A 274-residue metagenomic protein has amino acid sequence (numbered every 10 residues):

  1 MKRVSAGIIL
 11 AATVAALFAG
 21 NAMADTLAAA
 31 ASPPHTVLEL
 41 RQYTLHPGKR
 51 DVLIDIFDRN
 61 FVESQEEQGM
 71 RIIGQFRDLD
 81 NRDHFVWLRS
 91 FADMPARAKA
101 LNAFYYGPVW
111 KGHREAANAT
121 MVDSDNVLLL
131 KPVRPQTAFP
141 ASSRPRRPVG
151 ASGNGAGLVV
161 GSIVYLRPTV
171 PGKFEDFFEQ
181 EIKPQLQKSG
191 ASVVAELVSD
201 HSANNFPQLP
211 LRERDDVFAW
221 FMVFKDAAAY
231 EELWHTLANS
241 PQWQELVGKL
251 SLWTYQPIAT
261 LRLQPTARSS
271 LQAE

Functional and structural regions predicted by a protein language model:
M1-A11: Bacterial N-terminal signal peptides that target proteins for export
D25-Y43, G48: Short N-terminal segments immediately surrounding and downstream of signal-peptide cleavage
T26-P34, D55-R77, N81, S90-V133 (+3 more regions): An amphipathic, aromatic/His-enriched active-site/gating alpha helix that lines ligand/cofactor pockets
L40-T44, V52, R134-F206, R212-A227 (+1 more regions): Surface-exposed interaction/gating patches
D80-D83, A203: Short acidic/glycine-enriched loop/turn segments that link adjacent beta-strands
F85-L88, F206-L209: Short secondary-structure transition/capping segments
K249, A267-E274: Soluble, non-membrane globular domain cores that form compact, hydrophobic packing and curved binding surfaces
